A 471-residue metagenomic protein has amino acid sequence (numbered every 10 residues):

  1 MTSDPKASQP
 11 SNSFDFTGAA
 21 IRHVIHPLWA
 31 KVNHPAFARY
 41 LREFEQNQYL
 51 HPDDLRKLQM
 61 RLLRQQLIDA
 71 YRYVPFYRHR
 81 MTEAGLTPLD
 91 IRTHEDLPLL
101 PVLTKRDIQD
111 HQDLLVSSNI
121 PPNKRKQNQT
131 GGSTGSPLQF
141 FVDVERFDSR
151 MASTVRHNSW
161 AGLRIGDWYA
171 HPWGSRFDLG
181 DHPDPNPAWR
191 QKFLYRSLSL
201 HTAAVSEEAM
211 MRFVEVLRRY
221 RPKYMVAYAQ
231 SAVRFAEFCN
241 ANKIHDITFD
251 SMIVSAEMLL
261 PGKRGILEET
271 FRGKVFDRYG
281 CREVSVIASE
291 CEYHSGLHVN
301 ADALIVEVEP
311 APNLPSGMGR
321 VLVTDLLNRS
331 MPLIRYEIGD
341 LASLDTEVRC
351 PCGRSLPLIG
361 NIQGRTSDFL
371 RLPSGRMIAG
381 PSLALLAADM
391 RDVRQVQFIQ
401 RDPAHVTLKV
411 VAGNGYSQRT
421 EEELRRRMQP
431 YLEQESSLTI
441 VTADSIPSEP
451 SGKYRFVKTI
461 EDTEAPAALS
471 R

Functional and structural regions predicted by a protein language model:
M1-Q129, G135-M151, V155-W168, S175 (+7 more regions): Nucleotide 5′-phosphate-binding alpha/beta core
Q65, S175-N300: Conserved adenylate-forming
T134, A311-P312, S374, S451: Residue-level recognition of short loop/turn positions
W168-A170, L322: Conserved beta-strand elements of the Class I
S197, V275, V306, V396 (+1 more regions): Generic structural signal for residues in well-ordered beta-strands
M225, R329-S330, I334-Q434: AMP-binding/adenylate-forming catalytic core of the ANL superfamily
L259-R349, T366-D368: Conserved AMP-binding/adenylate-forming
